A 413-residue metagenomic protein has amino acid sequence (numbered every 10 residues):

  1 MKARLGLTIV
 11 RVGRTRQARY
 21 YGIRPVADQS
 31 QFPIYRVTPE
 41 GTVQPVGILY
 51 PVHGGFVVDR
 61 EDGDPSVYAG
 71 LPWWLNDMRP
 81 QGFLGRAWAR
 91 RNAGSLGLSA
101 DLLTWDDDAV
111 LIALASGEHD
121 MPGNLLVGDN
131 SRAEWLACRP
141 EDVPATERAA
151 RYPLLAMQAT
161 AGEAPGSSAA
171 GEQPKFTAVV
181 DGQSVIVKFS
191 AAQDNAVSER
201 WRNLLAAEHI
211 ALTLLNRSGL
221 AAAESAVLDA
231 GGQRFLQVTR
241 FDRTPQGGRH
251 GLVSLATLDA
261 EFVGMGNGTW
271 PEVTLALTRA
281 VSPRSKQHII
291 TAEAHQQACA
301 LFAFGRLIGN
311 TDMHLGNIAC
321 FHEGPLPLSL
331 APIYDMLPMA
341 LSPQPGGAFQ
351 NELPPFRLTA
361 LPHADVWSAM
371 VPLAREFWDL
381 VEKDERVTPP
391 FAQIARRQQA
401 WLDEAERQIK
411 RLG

Functional and structural regions predicted by a protein language model:
K2-G413: Phosphate/dinucleotide-binding and metal-coordinating scaffold of catalytic cores in nucleotide-dependent enzymes
